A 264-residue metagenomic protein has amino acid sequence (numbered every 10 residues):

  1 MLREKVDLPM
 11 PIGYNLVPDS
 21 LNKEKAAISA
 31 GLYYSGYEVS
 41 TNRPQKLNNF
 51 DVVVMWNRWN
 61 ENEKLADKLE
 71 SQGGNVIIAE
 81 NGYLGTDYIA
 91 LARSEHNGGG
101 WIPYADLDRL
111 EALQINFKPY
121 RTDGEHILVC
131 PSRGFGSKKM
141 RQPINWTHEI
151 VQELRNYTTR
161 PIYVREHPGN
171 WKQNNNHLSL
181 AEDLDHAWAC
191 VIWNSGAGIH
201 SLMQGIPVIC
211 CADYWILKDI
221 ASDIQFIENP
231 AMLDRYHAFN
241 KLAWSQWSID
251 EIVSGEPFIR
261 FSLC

Functional and structural regions predicted by a protein language model:
M1-V52, F135-G136, I259-C264: N-terminal pre-catalytic "stem/leader" segment of glycosyltransferase-like enzymes
K5-Y14, A79-Y83, E125-G136, R165-P168 (+1 more regions): Short loop/turn segments at strand-loop or loop-helix junctions that form parts of catalytic or ligand-binding pockets
L16-L21, W59-N62, G134-K138, G169-N170 (+1 more regions): Short acidic, S/G/P-rich loop/turn micro-motifs used as interaction or catalytic elements
K25-A27, Y33-I89: Extended catalytic core of nucleotide-activated donor transferases of GT-like folds
S40-L47, E61, L65, R155 (+2 more regions): Donor nucleotide-activated moiety binding/catalytic core segment of transferases that use nucleotide-activated donors
D51-V52, H126, W188-A189: Structural motif
Y88-E125, M140-R141, K218-C264: Leloir-type glycosyltransferase catalytic cores
T122-W171: Conserved catalytic-core segment of nucleotide-activated headgroup transferases in glycan assembly
